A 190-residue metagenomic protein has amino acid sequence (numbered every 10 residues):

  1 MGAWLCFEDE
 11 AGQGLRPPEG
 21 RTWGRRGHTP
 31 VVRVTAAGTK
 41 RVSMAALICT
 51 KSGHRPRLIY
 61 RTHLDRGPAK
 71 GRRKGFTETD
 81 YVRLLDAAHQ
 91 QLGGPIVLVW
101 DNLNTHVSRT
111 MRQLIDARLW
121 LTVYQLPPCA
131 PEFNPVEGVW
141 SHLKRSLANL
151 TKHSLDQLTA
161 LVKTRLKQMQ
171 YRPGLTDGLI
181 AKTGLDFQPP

Functional and structural regions predicted by a protein language model:
M1-V82, T183, F187: Extended, low-complexity cationic-aromatic segments
G2-L5, V136-P190: C-terminal anion-handling pockets and recognition modules
L5, V97-L98: Hydrophobic "anchor" residues on beta-strands that sit immediately upstream of conserved functional sites
G14, L98-M111, P128-F133: Acidic, metal-coordinating catalytic cores used for nucleic-acid/nucleotide bond scission and strand-transfer chemistry
T29-A37, L119-P135: RNase H-like polynucleotidyl transferase catalytic core
E78-V97: Short, basic/hydrophobic alpha-helical segments
T110-R118: Catalytic-core regions built around general acid/base machinery
